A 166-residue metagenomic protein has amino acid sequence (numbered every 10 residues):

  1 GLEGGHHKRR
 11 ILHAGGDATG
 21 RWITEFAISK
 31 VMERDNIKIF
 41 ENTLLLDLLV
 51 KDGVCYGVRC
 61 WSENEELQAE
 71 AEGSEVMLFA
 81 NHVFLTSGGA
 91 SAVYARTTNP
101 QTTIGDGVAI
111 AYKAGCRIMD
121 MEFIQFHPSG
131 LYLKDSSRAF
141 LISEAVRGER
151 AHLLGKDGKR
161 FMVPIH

Functional and structural regions predicted by a protein language model:
G1-K8, H152: A conserved beta-strand/loop capping segment in the N-terminal third of enzymes that catalyze redox or closely related
G5-A14, S137: Charged, often glycine-rich, active-site loop that binds/positions anionic groups
G15-H166: Residues forming the flavin
